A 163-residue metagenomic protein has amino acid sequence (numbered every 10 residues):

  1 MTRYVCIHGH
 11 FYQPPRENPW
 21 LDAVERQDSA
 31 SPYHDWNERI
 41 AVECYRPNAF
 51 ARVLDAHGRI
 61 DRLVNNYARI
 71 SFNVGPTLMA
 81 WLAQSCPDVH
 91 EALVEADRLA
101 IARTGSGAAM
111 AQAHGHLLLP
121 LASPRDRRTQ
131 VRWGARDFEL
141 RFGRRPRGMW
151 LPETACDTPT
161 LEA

Functional and structural regions predicted by a protein language model:
M1-A163: Carbohydrate-active enzymes and regulators
